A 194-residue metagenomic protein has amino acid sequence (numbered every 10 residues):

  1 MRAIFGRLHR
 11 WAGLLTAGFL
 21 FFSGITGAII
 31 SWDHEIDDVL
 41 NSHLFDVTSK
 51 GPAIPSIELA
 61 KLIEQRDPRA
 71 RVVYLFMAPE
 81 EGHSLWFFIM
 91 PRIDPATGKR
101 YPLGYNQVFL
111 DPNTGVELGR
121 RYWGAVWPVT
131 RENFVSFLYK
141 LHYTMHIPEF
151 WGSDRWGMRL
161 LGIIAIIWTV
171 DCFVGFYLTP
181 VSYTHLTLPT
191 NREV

Functional and structural regions predicted by a protein language model:
M1-L15, L186: N-terminal Sec/SRP start-transfer signal
W11-G27: Hydrophobic membrane-insertion alpha-helices, especially the h-region of bacterial N-terminal signal peptides
I29-K50: Alpha-helical transmembrane signal-anchor/signal-peptide segments
F45-F76: Short, non-transmembrane alpha-helical segments in secretory-pathway proteins
R66, A70-V108: Exposed beta-strand-loop-beta-strand "reactive/processing" segments of non-cytosolic proteins
P102-Y143: Extended, hydrophilic extramembrane loops/domains of integral membrane proteins
W156-Y183: Membrane-embedded alpha-helical segments of integral membrane proteins
T184-T190: Conserved small/polar residues in nucleotide/adenosyl-binding loops
